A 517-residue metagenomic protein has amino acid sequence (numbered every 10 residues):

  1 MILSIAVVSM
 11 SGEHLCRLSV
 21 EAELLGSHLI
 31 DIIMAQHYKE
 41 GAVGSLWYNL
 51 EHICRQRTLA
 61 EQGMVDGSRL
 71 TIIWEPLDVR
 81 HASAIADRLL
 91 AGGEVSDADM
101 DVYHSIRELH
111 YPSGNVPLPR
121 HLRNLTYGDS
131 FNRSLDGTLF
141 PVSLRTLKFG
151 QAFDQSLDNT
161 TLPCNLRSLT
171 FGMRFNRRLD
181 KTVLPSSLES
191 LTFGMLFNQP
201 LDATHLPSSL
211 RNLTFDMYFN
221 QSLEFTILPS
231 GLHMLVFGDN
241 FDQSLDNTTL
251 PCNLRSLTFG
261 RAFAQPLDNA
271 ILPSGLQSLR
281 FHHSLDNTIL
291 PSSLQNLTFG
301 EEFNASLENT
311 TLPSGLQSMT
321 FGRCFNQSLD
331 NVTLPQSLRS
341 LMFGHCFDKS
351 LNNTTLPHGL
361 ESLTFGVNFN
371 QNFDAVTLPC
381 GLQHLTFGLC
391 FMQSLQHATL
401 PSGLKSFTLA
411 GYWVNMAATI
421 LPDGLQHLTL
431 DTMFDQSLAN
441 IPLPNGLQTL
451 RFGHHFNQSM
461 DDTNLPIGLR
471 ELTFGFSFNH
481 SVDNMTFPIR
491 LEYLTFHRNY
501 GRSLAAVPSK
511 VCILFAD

Functional and structural regions predicted by a protein language model:
M1-I85: Ubiquitin system architectures
L24, I85-D87, A98-H110, E492-R498 (+1 more regions): A detector of long low-complexity, disordered segments enriched in serine/threonine/proline
Y38, G63, G92-G93, L206 (+1 more regions): Short, flexible coil/linker elements and helix-boundary hinge sites characteristic of intrinsically disordered
E75-N132, L144-R145, F149-G150: LRR N-terminal entry segment and analogous cap-like coil->beta motifs
E94-D101, S113-P119, S134-F140, S156-L162 (+16 more regions): Short, T/G/N/S-enriched strand-turn elements that build extracellular solenoid repeat scaffolds
V102-I106, L118-N124, F140-T146, L162-S168 (+16 more regions): Leucine-rich repeat
E108-G114, T126-S134, K148-D154, T170-N176 (+16 more regions): Concave beta-strand-loop units of leucine-rich repeat
